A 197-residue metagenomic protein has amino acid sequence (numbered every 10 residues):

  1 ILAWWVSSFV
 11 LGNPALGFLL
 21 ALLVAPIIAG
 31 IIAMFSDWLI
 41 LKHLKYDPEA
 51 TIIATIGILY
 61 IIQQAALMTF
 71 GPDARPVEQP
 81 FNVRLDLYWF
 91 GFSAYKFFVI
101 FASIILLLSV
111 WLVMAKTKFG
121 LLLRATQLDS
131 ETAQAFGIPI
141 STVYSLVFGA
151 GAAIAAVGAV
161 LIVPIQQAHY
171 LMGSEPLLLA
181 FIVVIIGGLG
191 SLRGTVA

Functional and structural regions predicted by a protein language model:
I1-L11, I32, S36, A54 (+4 more regions): Hydrophobic alpha-helical segments within and immediately flanking transmembrane helices of multi-pass membrane proteins
L2-V6, I40, A74, M114 (+2 more regions): Hydrophobic alpha-helical interface/terminus motif in multipass membrane transporters
L2-W5, A25-I32, I58-A66, A102-W111 (+2 more regions): Hydrophobic core segments of alpha-helical transmembrane domains in multi-pass membrane transport and ion-translocation
G12-I58, A65, A197: Alpha-helical transmembrane segments within multi-pass membrane transporters and channels
P14-P26, P48-I52, Y95-S103, Y144 (+2 more regions): Residue-level signature of transmembrane alpha-helical entry/exit and packing/kink sites in multi-pass membrane
L39, H43-K116, T142-V143, Q167: Transmembrane helix-bundle core of multi-pass membrane transporters and related energy-transducing complexes
I40, I61, T132-A133, I185: Hydrophobic/aromatic residues within transmembrane alpha-helices of multi-pass small-molecule transporters
G91-H169, G173, L192-A197: Helix-loop-helix "hairpin" substructures at the membrane interface of multi-pass membrane proteins
